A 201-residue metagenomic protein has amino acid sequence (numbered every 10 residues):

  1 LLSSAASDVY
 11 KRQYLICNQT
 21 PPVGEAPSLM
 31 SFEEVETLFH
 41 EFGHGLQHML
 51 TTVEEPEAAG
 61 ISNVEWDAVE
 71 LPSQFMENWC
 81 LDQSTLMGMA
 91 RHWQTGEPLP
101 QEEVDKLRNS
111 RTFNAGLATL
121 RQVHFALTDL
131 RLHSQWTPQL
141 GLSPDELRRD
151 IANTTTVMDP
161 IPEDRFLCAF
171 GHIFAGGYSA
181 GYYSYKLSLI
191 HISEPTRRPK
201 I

Functional and structural regions predicted by a protein language model:
L1-A6, Y10, I190-E194, R198-I201: Single conserved hydrophobic/aromatic residue that forms the stacking wall/gate of nucleotide- or nucleobase-binding
L1-E36, M158-R165: Active-site-adjacent "gating/activation" loops or surface patches in catalytic cores
S4-S7, H48-L130: Acidic/histidine-rich catalytic neighborhood
P22, M49-V53, Q83, T154-D159: A short secondary-structure junction motif
G24-V35, A58-E65, G177-G181: Alpha-helix N-cap/helix-initiation motif
E33-H48, S73: Active-site recognition of the HExxH zinc-binding catalytic motif
V104-L189, S193: Pan-zinc metallopeptidase signature
